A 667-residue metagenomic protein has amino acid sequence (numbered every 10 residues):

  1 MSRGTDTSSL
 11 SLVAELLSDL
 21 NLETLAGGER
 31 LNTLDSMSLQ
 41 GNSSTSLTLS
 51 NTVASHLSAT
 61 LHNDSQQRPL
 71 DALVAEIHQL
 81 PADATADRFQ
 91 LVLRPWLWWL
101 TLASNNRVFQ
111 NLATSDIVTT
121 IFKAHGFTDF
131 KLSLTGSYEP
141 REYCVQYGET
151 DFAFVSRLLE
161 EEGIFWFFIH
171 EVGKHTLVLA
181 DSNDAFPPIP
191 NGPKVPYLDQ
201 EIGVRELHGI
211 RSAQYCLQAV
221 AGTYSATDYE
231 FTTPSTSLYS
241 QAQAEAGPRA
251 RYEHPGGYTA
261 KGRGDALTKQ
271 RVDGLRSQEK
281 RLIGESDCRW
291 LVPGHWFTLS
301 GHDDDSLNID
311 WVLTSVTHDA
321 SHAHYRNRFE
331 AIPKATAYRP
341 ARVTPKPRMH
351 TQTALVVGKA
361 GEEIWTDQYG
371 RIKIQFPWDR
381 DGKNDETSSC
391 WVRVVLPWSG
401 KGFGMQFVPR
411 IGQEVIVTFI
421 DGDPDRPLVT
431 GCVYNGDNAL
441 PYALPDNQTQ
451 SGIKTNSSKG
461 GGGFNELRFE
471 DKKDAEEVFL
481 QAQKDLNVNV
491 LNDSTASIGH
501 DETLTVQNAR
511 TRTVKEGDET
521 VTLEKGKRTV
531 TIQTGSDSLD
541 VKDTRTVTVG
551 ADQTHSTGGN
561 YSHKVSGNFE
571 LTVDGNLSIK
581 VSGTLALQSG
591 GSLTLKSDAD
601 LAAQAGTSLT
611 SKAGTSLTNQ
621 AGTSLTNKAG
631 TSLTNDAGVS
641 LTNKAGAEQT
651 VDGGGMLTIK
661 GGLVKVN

Functional and structural regions predicted by a protein language model:
M1-T114: Beta-strand-rich assembly/attachment modules of structural machines
S2-T24, R30, M37, V53-S55 (+4 more regions): Extended, domain-scale alpha-helical bundle/helix-rich regions
L39-S50, R276-D287, P340, W398-G404: Short alpha-helix capping/helix-loop boundary micro-motifs
S50-V53, L291, N384, P409: Short, well-ordered loop/turn sites that connect or cap secondary structure elements
S65-L73, D305-T314, G422-C432: Short, Lys/Arg- and Gly-enriched loop/turn segments at beta-strand edges
H78-L93, L177, D319-A331, I364-Q368 (+1 more regions): Short, solvent-exposed secondary-structure boundary/capping segments
R94-W96, N111-L132, P255-A266, K359-T387 (+1 more regions): Glycine-rich, acidic and aromatic/proline-enriched surface loops and short helix-turn segments that act as binding
F168, L179-A180, F297, T351-D636 (+2 more regions): Structural signature for extended repeat/solenoid scaffolds and their inter-repeat hinge/linker regions, spanning
